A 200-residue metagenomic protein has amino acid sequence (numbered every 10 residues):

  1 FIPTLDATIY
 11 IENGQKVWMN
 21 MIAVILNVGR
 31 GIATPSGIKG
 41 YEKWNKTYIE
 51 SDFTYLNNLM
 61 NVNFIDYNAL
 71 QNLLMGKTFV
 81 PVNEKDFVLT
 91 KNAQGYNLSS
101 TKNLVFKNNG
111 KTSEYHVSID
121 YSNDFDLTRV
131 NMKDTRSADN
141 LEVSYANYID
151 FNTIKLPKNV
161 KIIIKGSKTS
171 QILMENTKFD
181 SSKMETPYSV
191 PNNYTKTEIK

Functional and structural regions predicted by a protein language model:
F1, D6-E12, K196-K200: Polybasic/polar functional segments that serve as interface/processing modules
F1-I2, M21-R30, R136-N140, I164-T169: Solvent-exposed loop/turn segments connecting transmembrane beta-strands in outer-membrane beta-barrel proteins
T4-T8, W18, L26-R30, Y48 (+2 more regions): Low-complexity, intrinsically disordered segments exposed to solvent
A7-I11, A33, S144-D150: Extended lipid/amphipathic-ligand handling interfaces
K16-N68: An acidic-aromatic
L59-L89: C-terminal low-complexity, charged extensions that often adopt amphipathic alpha-helices
D86-N192, T197-I199: Gly/Pro-enriched, hydrophobic low-complexity segments that function as extracytoplasmic propeptides/linkers
